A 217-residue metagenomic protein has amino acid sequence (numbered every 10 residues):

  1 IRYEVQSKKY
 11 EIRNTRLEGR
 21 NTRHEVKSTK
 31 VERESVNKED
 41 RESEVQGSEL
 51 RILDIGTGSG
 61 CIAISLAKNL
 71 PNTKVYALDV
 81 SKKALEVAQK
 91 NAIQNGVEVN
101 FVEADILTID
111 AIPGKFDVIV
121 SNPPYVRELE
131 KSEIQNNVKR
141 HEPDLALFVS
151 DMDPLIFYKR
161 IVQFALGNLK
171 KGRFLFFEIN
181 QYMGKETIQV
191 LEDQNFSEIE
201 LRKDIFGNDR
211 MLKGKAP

Functional and structural regions predicted by a protein language model:
I1-Q6, Y10, E49-E133: Conserved SAM/SAH cofactor-binding pocket of Class I
I1-R51, P113: Intrinsic disorder/low-complexity segments
G47, L70, G96, E142 (+2 more regions): Short, well-ordered coil/turn elements that cap or connect secondary structure elements
L66, V138, I161, A165: Class I S-adenosylmethionine-dependent transferase superfamily signal
N100-V102, L145, E200: Structural signal for short hydrophobic segments within the conserved structured cores of catalytic domains across
Y125, K215-P217: C-terminal beta-strand of the catalytic ATP-binding
Y125-I156: Mobile active-site "lid"/loop adjacent to the S-adenosyl-L-methionine
D151-K215: Conserved Class I SAM-dependent methyltransferase catalytic core
